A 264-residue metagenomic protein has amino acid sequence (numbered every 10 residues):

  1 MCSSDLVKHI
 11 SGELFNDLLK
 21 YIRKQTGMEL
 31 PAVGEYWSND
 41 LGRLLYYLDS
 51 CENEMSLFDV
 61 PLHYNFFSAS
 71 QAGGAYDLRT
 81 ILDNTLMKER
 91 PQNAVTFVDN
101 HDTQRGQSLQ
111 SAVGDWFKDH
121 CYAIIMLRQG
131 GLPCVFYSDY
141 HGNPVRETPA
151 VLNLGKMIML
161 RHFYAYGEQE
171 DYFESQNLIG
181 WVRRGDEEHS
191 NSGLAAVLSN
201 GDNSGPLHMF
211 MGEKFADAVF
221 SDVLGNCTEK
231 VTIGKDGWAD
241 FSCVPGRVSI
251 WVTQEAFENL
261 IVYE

Functional and structural regions predicted by a protein language model:
L6-E264: Active-site-proximal helices and loops of the catalytic beta/alpha 8
